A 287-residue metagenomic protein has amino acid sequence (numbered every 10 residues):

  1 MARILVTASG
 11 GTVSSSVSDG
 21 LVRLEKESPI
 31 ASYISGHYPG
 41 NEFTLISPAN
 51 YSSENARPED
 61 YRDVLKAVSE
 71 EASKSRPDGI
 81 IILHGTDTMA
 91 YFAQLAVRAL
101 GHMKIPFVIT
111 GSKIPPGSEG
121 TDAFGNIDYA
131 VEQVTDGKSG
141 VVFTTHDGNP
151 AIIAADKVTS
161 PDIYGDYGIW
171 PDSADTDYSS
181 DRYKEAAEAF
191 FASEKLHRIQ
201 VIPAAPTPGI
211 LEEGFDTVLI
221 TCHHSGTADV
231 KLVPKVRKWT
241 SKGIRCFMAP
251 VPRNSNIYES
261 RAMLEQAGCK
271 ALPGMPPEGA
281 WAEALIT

Functional and structural regions predicted by a protein language model:
A2-T287: Active-site histidine-anchored catalytic micro-motif
